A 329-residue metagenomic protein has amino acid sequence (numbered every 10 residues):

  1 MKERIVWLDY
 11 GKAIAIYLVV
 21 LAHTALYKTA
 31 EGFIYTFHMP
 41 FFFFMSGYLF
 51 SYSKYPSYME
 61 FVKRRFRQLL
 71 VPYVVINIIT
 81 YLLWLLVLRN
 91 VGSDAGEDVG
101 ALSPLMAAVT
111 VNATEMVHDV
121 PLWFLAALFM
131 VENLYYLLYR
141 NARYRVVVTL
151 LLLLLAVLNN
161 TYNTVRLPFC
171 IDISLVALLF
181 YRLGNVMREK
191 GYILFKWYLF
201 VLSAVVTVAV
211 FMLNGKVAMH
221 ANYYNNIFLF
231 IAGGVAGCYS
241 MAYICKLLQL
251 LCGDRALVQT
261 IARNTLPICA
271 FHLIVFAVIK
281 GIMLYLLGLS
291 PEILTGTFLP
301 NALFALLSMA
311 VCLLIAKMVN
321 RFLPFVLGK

Functional and structural regions predicted by a protein language model:
M1-K329: Alpha-helical transmembrane segments and their immediate juxtamembrane cytosolic regions
